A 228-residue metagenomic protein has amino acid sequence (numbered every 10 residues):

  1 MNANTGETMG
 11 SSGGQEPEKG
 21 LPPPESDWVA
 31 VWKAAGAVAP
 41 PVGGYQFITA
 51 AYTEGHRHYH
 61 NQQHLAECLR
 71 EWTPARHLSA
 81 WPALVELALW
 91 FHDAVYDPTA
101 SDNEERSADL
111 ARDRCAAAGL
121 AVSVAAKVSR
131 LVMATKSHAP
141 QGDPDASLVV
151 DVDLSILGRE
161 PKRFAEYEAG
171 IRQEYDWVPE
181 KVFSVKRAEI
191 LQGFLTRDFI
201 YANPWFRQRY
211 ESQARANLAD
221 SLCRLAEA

Functional and structural regions predicted by a protein language model:
N2, G10-A34, T53-H60, E71-W81 (+3 more regions): Divalent metal-dependent phosphate-bond-processing catalytic cores, especially two-metal-ion Mg2+/Mn2+ enzymes that act
E25, V29, Y45-Q46, L69 (+4 more regions): An amphipathic alpha-helix signature
P41-T49, Q62, A66, P82 (+2 more regions): Short, well-structured alpha-helical segments
A51, S107-A139: Histidine- and acidic-residue-rich, metal-dependent catalytic cores
E54-H64, Y96-D109: Active-site metal-coordination segments of metallo-dependent hydrolases
C68, P82-P98, S107, V132-K136: His-Asp-centered metal-binding catalytic motifs of divalent-metal-dependent phosphohydrolases/nucleases
L78-L84, A100-N103, L120-V124: Short, flexible active-site-proximal loops enriched in glycine and acidic residues
